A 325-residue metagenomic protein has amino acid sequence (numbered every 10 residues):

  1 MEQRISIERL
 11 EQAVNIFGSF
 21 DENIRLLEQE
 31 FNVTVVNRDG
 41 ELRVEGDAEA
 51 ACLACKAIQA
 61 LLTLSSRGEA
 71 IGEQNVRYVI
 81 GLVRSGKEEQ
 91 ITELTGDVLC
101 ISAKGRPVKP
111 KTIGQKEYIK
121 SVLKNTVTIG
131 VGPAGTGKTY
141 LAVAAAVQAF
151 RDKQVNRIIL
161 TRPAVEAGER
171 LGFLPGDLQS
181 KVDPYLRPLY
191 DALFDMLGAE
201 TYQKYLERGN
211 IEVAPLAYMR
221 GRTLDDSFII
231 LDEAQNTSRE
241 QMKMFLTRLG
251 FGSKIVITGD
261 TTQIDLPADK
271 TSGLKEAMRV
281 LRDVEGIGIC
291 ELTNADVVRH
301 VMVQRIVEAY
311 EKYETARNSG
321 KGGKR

Functional and structural regions predicted by a protein language model:
M1-N15: Short glycine-/aliphatic-rich beta-strand segments at the starts of folded cytosolic domains
Q12-Q29: Short amphipathic alpha-helix segments
I16, N23, A54-A57, M242-F245: Hydrophobic side chains in well-ordered alpha-helices
R25, F31-T34, R38-G40: Compact, well-ordered interaction domains used in eukaryotic information-processing assemblies
V36-T95: Interdomain "pre-motor" coupling segment immediately N-terminal to P-loop NTPase/helicase cores
E41, A103-L231, Q235-R325: Conserved helicase motor core of SF1/SF2 NTP-dependent helicases
R84-V98, T315-R325: Intrinsically disordered, low-complexity linkers and terminal tails enriched in Pro/Gly and often acidic or mixed-charge
